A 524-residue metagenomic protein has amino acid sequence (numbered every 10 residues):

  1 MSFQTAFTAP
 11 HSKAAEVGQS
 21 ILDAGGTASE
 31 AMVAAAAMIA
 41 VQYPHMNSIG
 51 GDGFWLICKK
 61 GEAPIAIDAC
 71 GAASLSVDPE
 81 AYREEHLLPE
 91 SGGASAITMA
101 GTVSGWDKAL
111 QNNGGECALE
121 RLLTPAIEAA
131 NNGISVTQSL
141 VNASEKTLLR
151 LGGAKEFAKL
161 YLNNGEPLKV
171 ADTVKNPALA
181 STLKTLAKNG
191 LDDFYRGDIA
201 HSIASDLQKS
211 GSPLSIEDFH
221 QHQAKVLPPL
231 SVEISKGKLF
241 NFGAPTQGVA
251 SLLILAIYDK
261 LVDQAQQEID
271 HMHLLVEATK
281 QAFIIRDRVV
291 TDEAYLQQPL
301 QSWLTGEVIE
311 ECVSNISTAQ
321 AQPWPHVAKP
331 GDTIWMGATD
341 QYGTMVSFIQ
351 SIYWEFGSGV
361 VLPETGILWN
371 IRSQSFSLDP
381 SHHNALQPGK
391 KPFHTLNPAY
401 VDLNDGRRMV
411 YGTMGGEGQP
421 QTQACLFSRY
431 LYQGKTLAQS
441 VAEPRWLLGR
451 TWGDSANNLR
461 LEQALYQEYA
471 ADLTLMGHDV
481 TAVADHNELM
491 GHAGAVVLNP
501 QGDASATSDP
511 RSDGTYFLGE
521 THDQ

Functional and structural regions predicted by a protein language model:
M1-S20, G26-G190, F194-R196, A200-L239 (+5 more regions): Noncatalytic scaffold domains of N-terminal-nucleophile
V41-C58, A63-I65, P213-S215, T344-M409 (+2 more regions): Active-site rim segments in enzyme catalytic domains, especially the processed small/beta chain of N-terminal
N47-K59, I334-T339, P398-Y400, M490-L498 (+1 more regions): Short beta-strand scaffold segments in enzyme catalytic cores
V226, P330-T333, H394-L396: Short, small/polar residue-rich loop motifs at catalytic or cofactor-binding pockets
L239-G248, T333-G337, I349-V360, T413-P420: Glycine-rich phosphate/pyrophosphate-binding beta-alpha loops
V262-I352, T365: Internal maturation/activation junctions in enzymes
K390, Q423, Y430-N487: Extended C-terminal subregions enriched in glycine
